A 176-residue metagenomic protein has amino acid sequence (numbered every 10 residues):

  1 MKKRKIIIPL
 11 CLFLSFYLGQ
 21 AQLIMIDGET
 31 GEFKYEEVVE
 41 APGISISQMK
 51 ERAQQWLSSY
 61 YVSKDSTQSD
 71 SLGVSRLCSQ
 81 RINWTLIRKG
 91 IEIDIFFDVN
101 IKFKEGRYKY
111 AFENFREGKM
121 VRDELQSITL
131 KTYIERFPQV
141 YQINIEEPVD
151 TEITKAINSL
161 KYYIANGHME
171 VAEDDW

Functional and structural regions predicted by a protein language model:
M1-M25: Bacterial Sec-dependent N-terminal signal peptides
G19-W176: Ser/Thr-rich, low-complexity intrinsically disordered terminal regions
